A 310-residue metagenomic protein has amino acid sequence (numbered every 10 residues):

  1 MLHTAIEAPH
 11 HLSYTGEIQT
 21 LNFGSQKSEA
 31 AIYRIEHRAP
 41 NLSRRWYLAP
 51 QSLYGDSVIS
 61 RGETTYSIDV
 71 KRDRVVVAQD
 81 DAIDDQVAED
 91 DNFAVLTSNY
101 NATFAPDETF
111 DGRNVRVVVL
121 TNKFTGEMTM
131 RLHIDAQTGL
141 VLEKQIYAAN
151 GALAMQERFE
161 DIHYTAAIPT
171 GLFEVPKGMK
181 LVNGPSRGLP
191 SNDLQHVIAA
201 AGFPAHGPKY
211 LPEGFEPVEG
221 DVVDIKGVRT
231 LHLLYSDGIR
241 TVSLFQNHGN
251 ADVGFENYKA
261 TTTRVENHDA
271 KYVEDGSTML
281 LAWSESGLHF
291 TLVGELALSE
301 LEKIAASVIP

Functional and structural regions predicted by a protein language model:
M1-D73, S98-Y147: N-terminal mature ectodomain segment of secretory-pathway/periplasmic proteins
G24, I32-R34, N183-L288, L298: Short, solvent-exposed recognition patches
A49, R72, T121, Y147-A148 (+4 more regions): A generic structural motif
S67-A88: Acidic/charged, solvent-exposed loop-and-adjacent secondary-structure segments enriched in E/D, K/R, S/T, and G/P
R74, R113, T138-L140, A152 (+3 more regions): Residue-level signal for well-ordered, solvent-exposed loop/turn and beta-edge residues enriched in charged/polar side
D90-Y147, M179-R187, S191-H232: Extended beta-strand-rich segments in extracellular/periplasmic secretory proteins, especially within noncatalytic
T138-L140, Y147-G171, S286-P310: Surface-exposed amphipathic alpha-helical segments
